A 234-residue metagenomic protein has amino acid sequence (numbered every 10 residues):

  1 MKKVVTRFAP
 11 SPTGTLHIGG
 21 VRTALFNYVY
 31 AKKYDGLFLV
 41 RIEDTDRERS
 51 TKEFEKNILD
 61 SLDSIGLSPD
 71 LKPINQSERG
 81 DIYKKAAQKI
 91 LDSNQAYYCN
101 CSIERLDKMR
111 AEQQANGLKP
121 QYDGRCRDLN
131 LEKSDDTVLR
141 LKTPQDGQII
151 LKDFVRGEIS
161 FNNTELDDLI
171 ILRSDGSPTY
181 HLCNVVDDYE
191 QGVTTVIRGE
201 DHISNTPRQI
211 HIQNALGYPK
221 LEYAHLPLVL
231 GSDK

Functional and structural regions predicted by a protein language model:
M1-A115, S204-Y218: N-terminal Rossmann-like or analogous alpha/beta NTP/dinucleotide-binding catalytic cores that position adenine
S93, Y97-D233: Active-site cores that bind ATP or allylic diphosphates and position pyrophosphate for catalysis
